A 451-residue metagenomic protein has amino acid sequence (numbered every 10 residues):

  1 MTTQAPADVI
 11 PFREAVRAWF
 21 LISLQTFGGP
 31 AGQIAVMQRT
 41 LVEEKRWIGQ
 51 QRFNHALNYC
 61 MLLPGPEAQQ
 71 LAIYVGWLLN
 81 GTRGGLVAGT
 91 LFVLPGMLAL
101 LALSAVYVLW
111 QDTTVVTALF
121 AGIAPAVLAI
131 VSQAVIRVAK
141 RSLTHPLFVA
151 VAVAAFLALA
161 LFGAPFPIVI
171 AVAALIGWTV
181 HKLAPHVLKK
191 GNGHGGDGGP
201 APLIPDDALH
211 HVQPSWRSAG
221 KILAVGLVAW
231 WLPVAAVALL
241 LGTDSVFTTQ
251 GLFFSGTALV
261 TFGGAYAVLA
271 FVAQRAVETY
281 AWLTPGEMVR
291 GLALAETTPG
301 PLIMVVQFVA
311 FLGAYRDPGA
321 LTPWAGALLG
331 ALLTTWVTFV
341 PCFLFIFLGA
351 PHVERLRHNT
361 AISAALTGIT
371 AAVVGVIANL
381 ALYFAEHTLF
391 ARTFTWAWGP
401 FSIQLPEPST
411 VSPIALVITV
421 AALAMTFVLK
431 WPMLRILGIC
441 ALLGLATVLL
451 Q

Functional and structural regions predicted by a protein language model:
M1-L63, Y74-T298, L302-Q451: Multi-pass membrane proteins that catalyze or facilitate reactions on polyprenyl-/lipid-phosphate substrates and their
Q70: Conserved beta-loop-alpha segment that forms the PLP phosphate-binding cup at the N-terminus of a helix
